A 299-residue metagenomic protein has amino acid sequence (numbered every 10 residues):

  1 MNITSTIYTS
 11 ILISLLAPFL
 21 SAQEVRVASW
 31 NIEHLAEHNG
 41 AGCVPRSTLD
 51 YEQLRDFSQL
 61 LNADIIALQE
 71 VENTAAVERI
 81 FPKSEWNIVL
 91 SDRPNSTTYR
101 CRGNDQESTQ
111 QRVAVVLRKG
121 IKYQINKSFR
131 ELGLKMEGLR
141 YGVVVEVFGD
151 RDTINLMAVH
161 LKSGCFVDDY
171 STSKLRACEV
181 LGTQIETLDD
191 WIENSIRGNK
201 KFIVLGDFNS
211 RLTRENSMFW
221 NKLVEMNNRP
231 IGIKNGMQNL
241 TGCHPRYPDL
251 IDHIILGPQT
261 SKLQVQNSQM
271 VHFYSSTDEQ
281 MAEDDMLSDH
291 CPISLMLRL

Functional and structural regions predicted by a protein language model:
M1-Y8, D207: Positively charged n-region of N-terminal signal peptides that target proteins for export
Y8-P18: Bacterial N-terminal signal peptides
L20-Q110, I185-D189, K201, D278-M281 (+2 more regions): N-terminal, active-site-proximal structural segment of metallo-dependent hydrolase catalytic domains
I32, V71, L161, D207-S210 (+1 more regions): Active-site metal-binding loops of divalent metal-dependent hydrolases
N39-P45, N62-L68, C101-G103, L132-G133 (+5 more regions): Second-shell loop/turn segments in exported
I65, V71-L161: Structured beta-strand-rich core segments of catalytic domains in phosphoester-bond hydrolases
K135-E137, D190-I203, N209-L299: Metal-dependent phosphoester-hydrolase catalytic domains
D152, A158-A177: Active-site His/acidic residue clusters
